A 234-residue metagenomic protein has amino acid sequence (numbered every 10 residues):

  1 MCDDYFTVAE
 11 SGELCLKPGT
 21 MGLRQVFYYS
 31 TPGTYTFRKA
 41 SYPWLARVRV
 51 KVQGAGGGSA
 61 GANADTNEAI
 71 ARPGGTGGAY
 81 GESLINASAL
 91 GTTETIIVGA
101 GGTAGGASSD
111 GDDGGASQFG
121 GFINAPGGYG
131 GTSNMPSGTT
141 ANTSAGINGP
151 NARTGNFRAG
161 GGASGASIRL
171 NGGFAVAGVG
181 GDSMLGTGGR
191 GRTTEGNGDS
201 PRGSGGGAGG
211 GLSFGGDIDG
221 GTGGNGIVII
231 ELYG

Functional and structural regions predicted by a protein language model:
M1-P32, N134-P136: Glycine-rich, low-complexity segments
S11-L16, G33-R38, T187-R192: A short, compositionally biased domain-edge/stem linker segment
T31-T36, Y42, V52-G121, G209-I230: Glycine-rich strand-loop-strand elements at beta-sheet edges
V48: Conserved ATP-binding N-box helix of the HATPase_c
N124-D199: Acidic, glycine-rich loop-and-strand cores that form catalytic or ligand-binding grooves in diverse globular domains
D199-S213: Right-handed beta-helix
L232-G234: Ser/Thr/Pro-rich, low-complexity mucin-like regions that serve as glycosylated stalks/linkers or repetitive adhesive
